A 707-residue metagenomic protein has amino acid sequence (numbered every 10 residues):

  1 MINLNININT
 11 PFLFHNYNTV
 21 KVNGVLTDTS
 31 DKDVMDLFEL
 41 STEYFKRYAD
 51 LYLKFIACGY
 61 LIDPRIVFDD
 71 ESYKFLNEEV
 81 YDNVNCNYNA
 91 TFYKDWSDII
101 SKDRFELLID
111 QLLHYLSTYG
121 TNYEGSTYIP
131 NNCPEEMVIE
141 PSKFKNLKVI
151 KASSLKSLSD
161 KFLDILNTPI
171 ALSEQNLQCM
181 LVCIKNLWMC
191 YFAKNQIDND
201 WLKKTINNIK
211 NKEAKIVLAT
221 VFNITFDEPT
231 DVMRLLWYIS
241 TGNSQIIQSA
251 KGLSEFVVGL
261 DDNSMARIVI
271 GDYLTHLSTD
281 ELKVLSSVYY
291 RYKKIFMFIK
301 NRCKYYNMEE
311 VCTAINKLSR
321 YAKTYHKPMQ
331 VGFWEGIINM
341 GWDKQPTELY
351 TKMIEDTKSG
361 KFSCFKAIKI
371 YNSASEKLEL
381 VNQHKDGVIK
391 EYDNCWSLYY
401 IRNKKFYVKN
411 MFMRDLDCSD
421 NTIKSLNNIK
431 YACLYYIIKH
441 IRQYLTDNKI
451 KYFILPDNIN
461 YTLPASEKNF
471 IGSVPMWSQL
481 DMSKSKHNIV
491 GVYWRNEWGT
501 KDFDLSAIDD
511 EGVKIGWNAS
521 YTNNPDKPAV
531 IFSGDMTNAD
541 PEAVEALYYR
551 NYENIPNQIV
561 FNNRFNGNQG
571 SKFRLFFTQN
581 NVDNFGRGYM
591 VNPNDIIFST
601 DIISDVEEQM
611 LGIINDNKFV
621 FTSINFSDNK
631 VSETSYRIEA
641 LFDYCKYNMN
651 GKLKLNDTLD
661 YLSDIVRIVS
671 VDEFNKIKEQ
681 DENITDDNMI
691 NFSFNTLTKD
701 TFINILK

Functional and structural regions predicted by a protein language model:
M1-G252, V258, D262-S264, Y273-L274 (+2 more regions): Intrinsic-disorder/low-complexity signal
